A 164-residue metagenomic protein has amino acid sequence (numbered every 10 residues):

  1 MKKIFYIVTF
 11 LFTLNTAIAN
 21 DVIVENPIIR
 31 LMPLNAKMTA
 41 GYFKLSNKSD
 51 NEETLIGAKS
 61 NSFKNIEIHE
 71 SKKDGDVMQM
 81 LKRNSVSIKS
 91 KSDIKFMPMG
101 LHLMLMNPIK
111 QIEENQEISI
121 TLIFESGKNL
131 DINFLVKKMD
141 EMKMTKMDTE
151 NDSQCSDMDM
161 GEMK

Functional and structural regions predicted by a protein language model:
I4-N15: Sec-dependent N-terminal signal peptides
N15-D21: Sec/Tat signal peptide C-region and signal peptidase I cleavage site
D21-K164: Compact, glycine-rich, soluble single-domain proteins
